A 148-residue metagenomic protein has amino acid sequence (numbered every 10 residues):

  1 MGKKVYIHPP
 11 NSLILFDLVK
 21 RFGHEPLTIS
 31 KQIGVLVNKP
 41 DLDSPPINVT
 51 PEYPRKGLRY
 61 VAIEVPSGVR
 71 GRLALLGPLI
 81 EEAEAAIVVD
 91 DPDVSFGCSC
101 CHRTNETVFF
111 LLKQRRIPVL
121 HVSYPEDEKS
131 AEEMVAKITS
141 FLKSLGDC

Functional and structural regions predicted by a protein language model:
M1-C148: An N-terminal assembly and electron-transfer interface module characteristic of large anaerobic redox and radical
